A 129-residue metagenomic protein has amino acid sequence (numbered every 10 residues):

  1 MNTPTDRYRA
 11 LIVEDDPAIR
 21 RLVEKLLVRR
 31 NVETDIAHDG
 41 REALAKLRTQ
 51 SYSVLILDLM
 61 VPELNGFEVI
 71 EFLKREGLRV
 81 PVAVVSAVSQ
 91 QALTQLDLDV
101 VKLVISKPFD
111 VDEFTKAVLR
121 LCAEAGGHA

Functional and structural regions predicted by a protein language model:
M1-L11, D112-A129: Non-catalytic signal-transmission and effector/linker regions of two-component phosphorelay proteins
L11, I36-V54: Acidic, metal-coordinating helix/loop segments flanking the phosphotransfer/catalytic sites of two-component signaling
E14: Conserved acidic carboxylate
R20, P62: The feature encodes the CheY-like receiver
R21-R29: Charged docking surfaces used in two-component/phosphorelay signaling
D39, N65-E68: Acidic catalytic/metal-coordinating carboxylates
A45, F67-L78: Short amphipathic alpha-helix used as the core "switch/output" element in two-component signaling
D58, S86: Active-site residues of response regulator receiver
